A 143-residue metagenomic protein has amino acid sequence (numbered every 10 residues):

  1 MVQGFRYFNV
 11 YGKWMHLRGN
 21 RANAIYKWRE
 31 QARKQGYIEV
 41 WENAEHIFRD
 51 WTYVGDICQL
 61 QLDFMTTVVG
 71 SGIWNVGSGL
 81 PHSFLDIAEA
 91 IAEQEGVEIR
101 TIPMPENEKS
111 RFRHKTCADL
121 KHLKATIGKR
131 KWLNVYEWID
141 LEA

Functional and structural regions predicted by a protein language model:
M1-W14, E39, I99: Conserved beta-loop-beta element that borders a ligand/cofactor-binding pocket
K13-H16, H122: Short beta-loop-alpha junction of Rossmann-like oxidoreductase domains
H16, N20, A44: Active-site "substrate specificity/gating" loop of NAD(P)-dependent dehydrogenases, especially the short-chain
A32-A143: C-terminal substrate-binding subdomain of Rossmann-fold SDR/epimerase-dehydratase oxidoreductases
